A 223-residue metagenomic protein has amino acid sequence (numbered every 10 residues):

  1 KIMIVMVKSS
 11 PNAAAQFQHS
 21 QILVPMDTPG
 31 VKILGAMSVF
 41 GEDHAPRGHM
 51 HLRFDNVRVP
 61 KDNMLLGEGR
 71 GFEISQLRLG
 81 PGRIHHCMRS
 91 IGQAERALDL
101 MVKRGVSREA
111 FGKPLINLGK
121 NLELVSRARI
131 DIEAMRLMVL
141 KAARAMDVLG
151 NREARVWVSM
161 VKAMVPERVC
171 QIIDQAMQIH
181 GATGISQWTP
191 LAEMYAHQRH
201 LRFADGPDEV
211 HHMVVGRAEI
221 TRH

Functional and structural regions predicted by a protein language model:
K1, F17, R47-H49, A196: Short, solvent-exposed loop/turn segments at the edges of secondary structure
K1-L34: A short core secondary-structure module
M3, G30, G41, I220-T221: Glycine-centered secondary-structure boundary/capping sites
N12-Q16, E42-P46, N117: Solvent-exposed alpha-helices and their adjacent loops that cap or buttress functional pockets in soluble metabolic
S20-L23, A36-F40, L65-I74: Short intrinsically disordered coil segments
Q21, T28-G30, L66-E68, R104-S107: Short, charge-rich amphipathic segments
D27-R58: Flexible, small-/acidic-enriched active-site or ligand-binding loops
H51-N56, K61, E68-F72, Q76-H223: Alpha-helical interface subdomain recognition
